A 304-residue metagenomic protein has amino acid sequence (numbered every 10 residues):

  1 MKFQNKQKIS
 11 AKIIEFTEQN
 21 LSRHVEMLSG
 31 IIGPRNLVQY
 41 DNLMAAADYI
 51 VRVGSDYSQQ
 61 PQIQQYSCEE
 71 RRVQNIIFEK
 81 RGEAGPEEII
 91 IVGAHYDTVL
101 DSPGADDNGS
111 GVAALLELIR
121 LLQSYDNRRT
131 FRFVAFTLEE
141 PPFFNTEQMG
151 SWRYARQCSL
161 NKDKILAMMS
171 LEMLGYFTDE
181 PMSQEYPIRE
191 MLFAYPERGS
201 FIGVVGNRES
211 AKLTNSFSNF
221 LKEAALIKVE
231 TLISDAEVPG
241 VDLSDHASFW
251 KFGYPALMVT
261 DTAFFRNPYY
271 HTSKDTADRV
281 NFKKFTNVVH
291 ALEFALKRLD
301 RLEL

Functional and structural regions predicted by a protein language model:
M1-A45, Y57, D97, F265-D275: N-terminal capping segment at the start of a domain
Q7-F16, I32-D41, Q62-Y66, V99-N108 (+4 more regions): Second-shell loop/turn segments in exported
N20-R23, M27, A45, Y49-P61 (+9 more regions): Extracytoplasmic/secreted proteins, especially bacterial periplasmic and envelope-associated proteins
R23-E83, E230-L232: A non-catalytic alpha/beta surface segment that caps or lines the substrate-entry region of metallo-dependent hydrolase
V25, S29-N36, G54-S58, K80 (+9 more regions): Sec/Tat-exported extracytoplasmic proteins
I77, I90-G93, R132-A135, L166-L171 (+1 more regions): Structural recognition of the beta-strand scaffold that forms the well-ordered cores of secreted hydrolase catalytic
V99-N215, V238-V241: Acidic/histidine-rich catalytic neighborhood of metal-dependent amide-processing enzymes
A167, T178-L304: Active-site-adjacent substrate-binding region of metalloamidase/peptidase-like peptide-processing proteins
